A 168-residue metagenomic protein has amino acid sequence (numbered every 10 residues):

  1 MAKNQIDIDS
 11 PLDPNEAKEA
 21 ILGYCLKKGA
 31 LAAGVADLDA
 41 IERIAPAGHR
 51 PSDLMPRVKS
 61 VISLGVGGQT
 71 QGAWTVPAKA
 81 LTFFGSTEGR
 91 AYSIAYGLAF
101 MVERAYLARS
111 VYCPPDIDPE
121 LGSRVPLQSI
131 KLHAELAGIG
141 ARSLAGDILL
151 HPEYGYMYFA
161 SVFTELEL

Functional and structural regions predicted by a protein language model:
M1-F84, E88: Non-catalytic, usually N-terminal nucleic-acid engagement modules in DNA/RNA processing proteins
I44, P51-S52, A80-L168: Catalytic cores of enzyme domains
